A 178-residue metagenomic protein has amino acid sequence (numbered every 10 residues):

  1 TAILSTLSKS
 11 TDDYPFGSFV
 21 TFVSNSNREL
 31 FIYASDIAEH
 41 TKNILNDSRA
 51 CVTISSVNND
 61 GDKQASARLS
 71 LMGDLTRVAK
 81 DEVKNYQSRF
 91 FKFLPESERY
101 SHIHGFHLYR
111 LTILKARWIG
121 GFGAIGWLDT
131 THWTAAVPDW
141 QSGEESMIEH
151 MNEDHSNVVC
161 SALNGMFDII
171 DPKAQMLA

Functional and structural regions predicted by a protein language model:
T1-L45, C51-T53: An N-terminal domain-cap segment
T1-T6, K92, D171-P172: Short Pro/Gly-enriched beta-strand edge/turn motifs at strand-loop
T1-T6, T41-S56, T112-W133: Short N-terminal signal/transit or membrane-insertion segments and the immediately adjacent low-complexity/disordered
D12, D81, R117-I119: Residue-level signal for secondary-structure boundary sites
D13-F31, E82-K92, E96, E153-D154: An N-terminal domain-start capping segment
F22-S26, I54-G73, T130-N152: N-terminal short leaders/motifs
I37-S97, I103-F106, I113-K115: Short, structured beta-strand-loop surface elements
R99-A178: C-terminal edge-of-domain segments
